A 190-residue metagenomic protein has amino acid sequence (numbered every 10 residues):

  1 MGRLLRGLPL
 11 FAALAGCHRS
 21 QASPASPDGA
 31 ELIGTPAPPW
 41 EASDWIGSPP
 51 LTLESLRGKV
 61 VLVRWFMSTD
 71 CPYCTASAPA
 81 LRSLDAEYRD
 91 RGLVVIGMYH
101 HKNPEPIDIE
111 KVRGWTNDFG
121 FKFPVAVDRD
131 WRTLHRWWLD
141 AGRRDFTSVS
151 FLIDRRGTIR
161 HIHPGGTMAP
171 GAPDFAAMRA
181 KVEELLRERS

Functional and structural regions predicted by a protein language model:
M1-L8: Bacterial N-terminal signal peptides that target proteins for export
L14-G16: C-terminal motif of bacterial Sec signal peptides marking the signal peptidase cleavage site
H18-E54: N-terminal "domain-start" segment that seeds a small globular fold
T52-T75: Short active-site neighborhood of thiol/selenol oxidoreductases, capturing the structured segment around
L62-V63, V95, S150: Hydrophobic beta-strand anchors of alpha/beta hydrolase catalytic cores
T75-F119, D130-R136: Structural microenvironment flanking redox-active thiols in thiol-disulfide oxidoreductases
G120-P124, L139-F151: Structural micro-motif
F146-S190: Thiol-/selenol-based redox modules, centered on thioredoxin-like and closely related oxidoreductase domains
